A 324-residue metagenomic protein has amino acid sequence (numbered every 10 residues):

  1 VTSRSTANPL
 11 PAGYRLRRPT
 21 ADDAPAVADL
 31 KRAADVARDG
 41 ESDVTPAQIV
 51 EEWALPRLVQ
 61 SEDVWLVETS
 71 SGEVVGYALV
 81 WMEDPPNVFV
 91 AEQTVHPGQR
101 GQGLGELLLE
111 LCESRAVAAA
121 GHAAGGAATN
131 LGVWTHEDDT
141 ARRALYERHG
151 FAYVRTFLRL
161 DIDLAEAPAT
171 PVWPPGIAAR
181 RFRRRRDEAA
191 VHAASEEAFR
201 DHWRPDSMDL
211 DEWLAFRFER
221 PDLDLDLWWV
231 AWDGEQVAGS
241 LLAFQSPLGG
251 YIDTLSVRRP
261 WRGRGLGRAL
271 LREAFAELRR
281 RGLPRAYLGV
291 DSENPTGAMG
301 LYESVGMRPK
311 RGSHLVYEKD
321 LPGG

Functional and structural regions predicted by a protein language model:
V1-N8, W81-G176, H314-P322: Acyl-donor-binding surface of acyltransferase catalytic domains
T2-W53, P171-M208: Short amphipathic alpha-helix that is part of the acyltransferase structural core
R38-L58, A78-P86, H202-V257: A conserved beta-strand-loop-helix scaffold within acyl/acetyltransferase catalytic domains
D63-L66, L227-V230, R272, Y317: Hydrophobic beta-strand residues of extracellular immunoglobulin-like
A91, L131-V133, I252, A286-V290: Conserved hydrophobic beta-strand within the GNAT/NAT acetyltransferase core sheet that lines the active-site cleft
G101-A118, V257, G263-R280, M299-S304: Conserved acetyl-CoA-binding loop-helix of GNAT-fold acetyltransferases
R142-Y146, Y302, M307: Conserved active-site tyrosine of GNAT-family acetyltransferases
L271, N294-A298, L315-D320: Short glycine/proline-centered loop/turn elements that form peptide/ligand docking sites
